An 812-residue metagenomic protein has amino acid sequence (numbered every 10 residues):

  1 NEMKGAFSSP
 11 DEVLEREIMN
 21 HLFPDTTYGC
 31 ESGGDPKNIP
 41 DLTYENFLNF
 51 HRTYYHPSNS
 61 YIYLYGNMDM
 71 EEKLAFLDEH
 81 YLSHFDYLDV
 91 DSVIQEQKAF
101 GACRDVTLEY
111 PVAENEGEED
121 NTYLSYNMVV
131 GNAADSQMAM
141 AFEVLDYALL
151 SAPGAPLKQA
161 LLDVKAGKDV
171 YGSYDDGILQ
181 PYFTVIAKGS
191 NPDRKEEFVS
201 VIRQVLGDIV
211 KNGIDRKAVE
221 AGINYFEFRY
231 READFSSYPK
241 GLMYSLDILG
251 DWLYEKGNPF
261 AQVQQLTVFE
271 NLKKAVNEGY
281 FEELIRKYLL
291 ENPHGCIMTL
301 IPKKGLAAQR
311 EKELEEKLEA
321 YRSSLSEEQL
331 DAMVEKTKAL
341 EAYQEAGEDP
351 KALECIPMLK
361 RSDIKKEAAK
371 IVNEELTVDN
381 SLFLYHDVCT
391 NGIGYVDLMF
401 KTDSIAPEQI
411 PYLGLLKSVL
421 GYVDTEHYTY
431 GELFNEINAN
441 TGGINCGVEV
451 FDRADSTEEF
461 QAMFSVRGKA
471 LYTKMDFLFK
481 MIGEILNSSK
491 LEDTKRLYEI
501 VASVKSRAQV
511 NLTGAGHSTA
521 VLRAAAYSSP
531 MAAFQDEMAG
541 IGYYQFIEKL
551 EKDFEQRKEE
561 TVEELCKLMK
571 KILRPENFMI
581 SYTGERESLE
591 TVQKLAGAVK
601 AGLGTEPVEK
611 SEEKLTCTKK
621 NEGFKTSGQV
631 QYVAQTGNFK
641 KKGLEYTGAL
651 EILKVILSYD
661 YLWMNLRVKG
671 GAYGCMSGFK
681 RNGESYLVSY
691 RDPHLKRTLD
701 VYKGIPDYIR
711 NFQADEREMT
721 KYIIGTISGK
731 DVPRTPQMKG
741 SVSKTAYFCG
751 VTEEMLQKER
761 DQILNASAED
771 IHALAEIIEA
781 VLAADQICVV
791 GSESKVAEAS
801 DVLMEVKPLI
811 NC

Functional and structural regions predicted by a protein language model:
N1, D11-K37, N59-Y65, N121-G131 (+10 more regions): M16 family metallopeptidases and their MPP-like homologs
N1-N59, Y63-Y81, F85-A113, E118-D120: Hydrophobic, small-residue-rich alpha-helical packing segments that form membrane-like cores
S8-D11, L48-H80, G540, T561-A596 (+1 more regions): Non-catalytic, conformational "gating/processing" segments within enzyme and secreted inhibitor domains
M19-N20, V90-G154, P239-N258, Q262 (+6 more regions): His/Glu-based metal-binding/catalytic segments typifying zinc-dependent metallopeptidases
L48-R52, P111-E114, L157, Y171-D175 (+10 more regions): Generic recognition of flexible, low-complexity loop/linker segments
M70-L88, N212, L289-H294, K303-A339: Extended, regular secondary-structure scaffolds
A75-Y81, F198-R203, K480-I482, V592-V599 (+2 more regions): Short amphipathic alpha-helices in soluble, non-transmembrane regions that often serve as interface/regulatory elements
Y280-L284, E327: Extended alpha-helical coiled-coil "stalk/arm" regions that scaffold and mediate dimerization/assembly in large
